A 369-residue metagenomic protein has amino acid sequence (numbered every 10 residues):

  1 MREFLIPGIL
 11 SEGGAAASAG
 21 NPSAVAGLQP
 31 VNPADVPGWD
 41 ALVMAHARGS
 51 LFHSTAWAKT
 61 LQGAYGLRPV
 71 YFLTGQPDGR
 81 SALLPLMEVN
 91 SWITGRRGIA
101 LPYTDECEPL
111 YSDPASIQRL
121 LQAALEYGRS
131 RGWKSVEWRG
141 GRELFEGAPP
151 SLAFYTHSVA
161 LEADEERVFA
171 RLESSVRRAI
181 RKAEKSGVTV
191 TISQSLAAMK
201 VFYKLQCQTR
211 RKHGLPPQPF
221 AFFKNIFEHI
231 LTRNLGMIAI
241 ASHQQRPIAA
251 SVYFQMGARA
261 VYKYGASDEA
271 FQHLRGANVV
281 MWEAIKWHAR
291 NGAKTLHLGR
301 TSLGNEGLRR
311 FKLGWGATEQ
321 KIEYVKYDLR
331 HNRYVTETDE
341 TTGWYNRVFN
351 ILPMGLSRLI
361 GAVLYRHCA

Functional and structural regions predicted by a protein language model:
R2-S23, Y71, E88, R142-R167 (+1 more regions): Active-site/acyl-donor-binding loops of N-acyltransferases
E3-F4, G8, G20-P77, L84-G95 (+2 more regions): A conserved beta-strand-loop-helix scaffold within acyl/acetyltransferase catalytic domains
F72-L84, V89, T104, S116-Y127 (+1 more regions): Aromatic (often tryptophan-rich) hydrophobic motifs at membrane interfaces
I99-G140: A gly/proline- and charged-residue-enriched helix-loop-helix capping module
L101, A170-A179, T338-W344: Short intrinsically disordered coil segments
P109, L172, V325: Short clusters of hydrophobic/aromatic residues that line enzyme substrate/ligand-binding pockets
